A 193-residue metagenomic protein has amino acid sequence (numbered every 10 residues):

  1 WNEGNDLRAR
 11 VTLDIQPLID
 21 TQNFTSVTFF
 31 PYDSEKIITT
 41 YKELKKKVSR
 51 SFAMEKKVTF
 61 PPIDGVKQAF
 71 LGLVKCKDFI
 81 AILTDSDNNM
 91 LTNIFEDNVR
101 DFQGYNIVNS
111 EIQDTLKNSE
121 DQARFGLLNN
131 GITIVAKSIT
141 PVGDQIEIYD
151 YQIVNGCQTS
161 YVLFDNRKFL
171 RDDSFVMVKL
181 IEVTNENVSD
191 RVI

Functional and structural regions predicted by a protein language model:
W1-R124, V142: N-terminal extension/subdomain marker
Q22-N23, L127, L170-D173: Short helix-terminating capping/connector loops at secondary-structure junctions
F29-S34, V135, I181-V183: Conserved beta-strand termini and adjacent loop/short-helix elements that scaffold enzyme active sites in alpha/beta
V108, L128, V188-V192: Alpha-helical structural motif
Q122-G143: Charged, flexible boundary elements
K137, V142-I193: Catalytic or ion-translocation cores adjacent to nucleophile or general acid/base/metal-coordination motifs in diverse
